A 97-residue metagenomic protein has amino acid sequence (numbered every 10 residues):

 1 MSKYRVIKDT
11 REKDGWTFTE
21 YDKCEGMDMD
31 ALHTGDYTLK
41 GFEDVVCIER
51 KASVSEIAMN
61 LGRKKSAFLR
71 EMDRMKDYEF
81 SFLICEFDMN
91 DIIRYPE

Functional and structural regions predicted by a protein language model:
M1-K3, E43-D44, Y78-F80: A general structural motif
M1-Y37: N-terminal, charge-rich interaction modules
E12-D14, E43, V54, M89: Residues that cap or initiate secondary-structure elements
G26-D30, S53-E97: Catalytic cores of nucleic-acid endonucleases
T38-C47: Active-site beta-strand-loop-beta-strand hairpin of nuclease catalytic cores that positions key catalytic residues
R50: Basic nucleic-acid-binding interfaces
